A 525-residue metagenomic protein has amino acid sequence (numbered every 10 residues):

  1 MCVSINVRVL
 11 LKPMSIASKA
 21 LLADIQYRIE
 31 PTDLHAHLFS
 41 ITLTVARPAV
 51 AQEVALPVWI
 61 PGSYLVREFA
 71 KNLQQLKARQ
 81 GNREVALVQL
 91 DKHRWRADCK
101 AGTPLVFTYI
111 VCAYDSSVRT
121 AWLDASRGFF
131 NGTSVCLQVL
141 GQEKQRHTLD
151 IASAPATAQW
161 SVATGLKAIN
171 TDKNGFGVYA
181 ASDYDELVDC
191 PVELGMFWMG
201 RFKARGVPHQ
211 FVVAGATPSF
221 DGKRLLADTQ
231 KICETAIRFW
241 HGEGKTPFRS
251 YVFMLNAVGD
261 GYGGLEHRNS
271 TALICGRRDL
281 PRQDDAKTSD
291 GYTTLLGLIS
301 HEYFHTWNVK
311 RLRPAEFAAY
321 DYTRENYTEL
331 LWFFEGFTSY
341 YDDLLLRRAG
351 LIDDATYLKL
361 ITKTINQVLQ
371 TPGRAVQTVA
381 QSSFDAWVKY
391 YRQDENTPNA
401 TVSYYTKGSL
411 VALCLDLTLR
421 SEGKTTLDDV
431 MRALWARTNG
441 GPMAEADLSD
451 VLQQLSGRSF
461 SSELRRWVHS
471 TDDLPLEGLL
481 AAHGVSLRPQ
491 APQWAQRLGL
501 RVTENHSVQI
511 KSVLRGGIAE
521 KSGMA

Functional and structural regions predicted by a protein language model:
P31-T32, G62-L123, V139: A surface-exposed beta-strand-loop module
I41-R47, L56-V58, A97-L123, H147-P155 (+2 more regions): Short, hydrophobic/aromatic-enriched beta-strand segments in well-ordered soluble domains
F69-Q75, K144, T148-A163, A180 (+6 more regions): Zn2+-dependent metallopeptidase catalytic core
T108-E193: Extended, low-hydrophobicity, Ser/Thr/Pro/Gly-biased non-transmembrane segments
R201-L331: Juxtacatalytic substrate-recognition/specificity segment
L312-Y320, E325-Y405, T438: Acidic/His/Gly-enriched intrinsically disordered linker/tail segments that often contain short helix/coil "MoRF-like"
V388-A482: Amphipathic alpha-helical substructures
P492-A525: PDZ/PDZ-like domain segments forming the peptide/carboxylate-binding groove, activating on the N-terminal beta-strands
